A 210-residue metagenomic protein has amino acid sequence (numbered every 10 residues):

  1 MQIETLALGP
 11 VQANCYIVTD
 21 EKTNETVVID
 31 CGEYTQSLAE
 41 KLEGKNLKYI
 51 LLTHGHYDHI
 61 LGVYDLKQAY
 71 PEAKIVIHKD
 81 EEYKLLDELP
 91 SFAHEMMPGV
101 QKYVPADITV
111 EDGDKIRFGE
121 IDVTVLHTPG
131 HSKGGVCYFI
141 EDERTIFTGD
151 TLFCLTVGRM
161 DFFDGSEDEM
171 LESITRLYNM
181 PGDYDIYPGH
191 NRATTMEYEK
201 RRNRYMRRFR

Functional and structural regions predicted by a protein language model:
M1-K45, C137-G149: Conserved beta-strand hairpin/beta-sheet module of binuclear metal-dependent hydrolase folds, prominently
L6-L8, P105-D107, H127-P129: Short Gly/Pro-enriched turn/cap motifs at secondary-structure boundaries
V11-Q12, Y34, H56, E81 (+3 more regions): A generic "binding-loop/recognition-motif" signal
V28-I29, K48-G55, I75-H78, H127-G130 (+2 more regions): Active-site neighborhood of phospho(di)ester-bond hydrolases with catalytic His/Asp-centered motifs
C31, I60, M170, I174: Aromatic/hydrophobic pocket-lining residues that form the small-molecule binding cavity in soluble enzyme cores
E33-R117, R201-R208: Active-site HxH/HxHxD metal-binding segment of metal-dependent hydrolases
S91-A93, D122-R210: Metallo-beta-lactamase
